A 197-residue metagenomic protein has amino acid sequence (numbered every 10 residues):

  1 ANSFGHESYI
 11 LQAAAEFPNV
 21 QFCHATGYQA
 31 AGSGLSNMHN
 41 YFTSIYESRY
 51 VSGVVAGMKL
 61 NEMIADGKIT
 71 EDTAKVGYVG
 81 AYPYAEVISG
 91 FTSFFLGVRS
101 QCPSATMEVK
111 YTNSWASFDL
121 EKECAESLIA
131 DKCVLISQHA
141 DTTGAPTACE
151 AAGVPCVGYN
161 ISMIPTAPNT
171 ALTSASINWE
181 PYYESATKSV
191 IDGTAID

Functional and structural regions predicted by a protein language model:
A1-D197: A residue-level marker of the well-folded mature domains of exported/periplasmic proteins
